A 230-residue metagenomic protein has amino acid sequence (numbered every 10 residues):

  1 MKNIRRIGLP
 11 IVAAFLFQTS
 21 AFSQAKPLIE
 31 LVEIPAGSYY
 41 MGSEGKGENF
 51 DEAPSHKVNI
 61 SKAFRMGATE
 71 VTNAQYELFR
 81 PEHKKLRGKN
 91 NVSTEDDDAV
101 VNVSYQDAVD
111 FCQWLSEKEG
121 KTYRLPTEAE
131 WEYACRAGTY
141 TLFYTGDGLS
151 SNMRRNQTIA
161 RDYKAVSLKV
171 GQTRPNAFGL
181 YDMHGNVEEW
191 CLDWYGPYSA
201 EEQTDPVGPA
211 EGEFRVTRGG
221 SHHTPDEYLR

Functional and structural regions predicted by a protein language model:
K2-I11: Bacterial N-terminal signal peptides that target proteins for export
G8-L9, A21, D147, A160: Intrinsic structural disorder/low-complexity segments
P10-Q18: Bacterial N-terminal signal peptides
Q18-K26: Bacterial Sec-dependent signal peptides at the C-terminal "C-region" and cleavage site
A25-R87, S104-Q106, G185: A short glycine-rich, aromatic-capped structural motif
Y40, E44-K46, L86, N91-A99 (+1 more regions): Functional-site microenvironments in short loops/helix caps that host divalent-cation chemistry
